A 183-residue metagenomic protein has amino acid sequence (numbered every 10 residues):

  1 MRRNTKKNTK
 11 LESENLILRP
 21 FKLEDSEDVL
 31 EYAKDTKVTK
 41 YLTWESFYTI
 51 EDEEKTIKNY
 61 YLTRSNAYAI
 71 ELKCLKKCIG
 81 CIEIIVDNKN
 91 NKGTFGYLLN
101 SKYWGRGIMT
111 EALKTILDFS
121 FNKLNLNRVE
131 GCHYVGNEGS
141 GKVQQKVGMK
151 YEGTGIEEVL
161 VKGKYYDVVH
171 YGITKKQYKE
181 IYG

Functional and structural regions predicted by a protein language model:
M1-K40, A67, E71-G183: Acyl-donor (CoA/ACP) binding surface of acyl/acetyltransferases
K37-K58: Conserved GNAT-fold acetyl-CoA-binding loop/helix
N59-R64, M149: Short loop/turn motifs at secondary-structure junctions and domain boundaries
